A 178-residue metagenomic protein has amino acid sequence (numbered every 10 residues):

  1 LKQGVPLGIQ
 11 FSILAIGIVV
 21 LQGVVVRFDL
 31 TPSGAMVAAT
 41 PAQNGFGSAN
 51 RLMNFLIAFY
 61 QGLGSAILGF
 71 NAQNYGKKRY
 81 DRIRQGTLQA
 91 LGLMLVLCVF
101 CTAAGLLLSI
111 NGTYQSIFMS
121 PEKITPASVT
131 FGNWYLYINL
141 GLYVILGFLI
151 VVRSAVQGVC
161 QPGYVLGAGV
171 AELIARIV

Functional and structural regions predicted by a protein language model:
L1-V20, F55, L63, L136 (+2 more regions): Hydrophobic faces of transmembrane alpha-helices in multi-pass small-molecule transporters and flippases across diverse
L1-V5, A39-A49, T125-V129, G167: Alpha-helical membrane-protein architecture signal
L1-V5, N71-L142: Short alpha-helical transmembrane segments in multi-pass integral membrane proteins
S12-S48, F55, Q73, Q115-I124: Helix-terminus/linker motif at the lipid-water interface of multi-pass membrane proteins
A39, G163, L173-V178: Membrane-interface helix-loop junctions in multi-pass transport and translocation proteins
Q43-L107, L146-C160, Y164-A168: Small-residue-rich hydrophobic transmembrane alpha-helices
